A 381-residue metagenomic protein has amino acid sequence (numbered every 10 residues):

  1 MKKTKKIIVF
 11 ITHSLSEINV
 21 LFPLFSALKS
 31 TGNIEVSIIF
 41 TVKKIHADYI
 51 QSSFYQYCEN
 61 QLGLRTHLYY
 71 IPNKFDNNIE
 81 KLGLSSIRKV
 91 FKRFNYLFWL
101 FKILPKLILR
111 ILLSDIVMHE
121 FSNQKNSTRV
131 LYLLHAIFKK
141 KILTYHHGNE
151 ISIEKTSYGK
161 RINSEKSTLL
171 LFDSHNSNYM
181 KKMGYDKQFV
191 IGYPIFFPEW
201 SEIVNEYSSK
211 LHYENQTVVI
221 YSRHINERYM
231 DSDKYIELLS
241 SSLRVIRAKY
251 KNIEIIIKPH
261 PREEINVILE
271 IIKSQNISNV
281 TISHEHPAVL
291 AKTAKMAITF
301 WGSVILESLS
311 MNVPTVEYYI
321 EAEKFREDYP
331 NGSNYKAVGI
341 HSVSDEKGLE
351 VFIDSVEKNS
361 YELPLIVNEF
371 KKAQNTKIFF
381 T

Functional and structural regions predicted by a protein language model:
K2-I8, L112-S114, L211-V218: A short, charged/proline- and glycine-enriched loop that marks the coil->beta-strand transition at the N-terminal
I7-E199, I305: Active-site and donor-binding regions of nucleotide-sugar-utilizing enzymes
S30-S37, Y250-I255, S278-V280: A generic structural motif
K44-S53, H119, I225-E237, R326-D328: Short, flexible/disordered intra-domain loops and linkers
T66-I71, F189-I191, S278-S283, K336-F352: Short acidic-hydrophobic, aromatic-tinged amphipathic segments that line or gate anion-handling sites
F197-L269: Conserved catalytic-core segment of nucleotide-activated headgroup transferases in glycan assembly
P261-L306, M311: Donor nucleotide-activated moiety binding/catalytic core segment of transferases that use nucleotide-activated donors
V304-F370: Catalytic binding pocket for nucleotide-activated donors in carbohydrate/polymer assembly enzymes
